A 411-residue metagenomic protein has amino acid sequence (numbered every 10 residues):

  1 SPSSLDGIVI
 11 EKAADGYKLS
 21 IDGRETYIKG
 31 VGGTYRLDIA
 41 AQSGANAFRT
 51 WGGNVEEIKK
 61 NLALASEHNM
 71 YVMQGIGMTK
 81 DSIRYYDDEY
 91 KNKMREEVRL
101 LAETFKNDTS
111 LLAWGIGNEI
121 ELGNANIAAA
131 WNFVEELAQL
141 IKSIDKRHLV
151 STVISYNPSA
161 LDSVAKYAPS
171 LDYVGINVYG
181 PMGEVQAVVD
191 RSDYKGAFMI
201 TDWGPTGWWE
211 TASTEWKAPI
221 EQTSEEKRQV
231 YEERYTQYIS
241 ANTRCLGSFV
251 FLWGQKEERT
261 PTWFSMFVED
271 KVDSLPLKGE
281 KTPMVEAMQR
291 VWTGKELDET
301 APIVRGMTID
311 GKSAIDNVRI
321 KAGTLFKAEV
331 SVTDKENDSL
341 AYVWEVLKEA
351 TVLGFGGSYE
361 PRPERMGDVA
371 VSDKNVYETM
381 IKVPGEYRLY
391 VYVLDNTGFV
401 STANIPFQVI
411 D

Functional and structural regions predicted by a protein language model:
E11-A14, L19-L171, E184, E349 (+2 more regions): Active-site mouth of glycoside hydrolases
A13-A14, I21, E25, S192-Y359 (+2 more regions): Substrate-binding clefts and catalytic carboxylate motifs of secreted carbohydrate-active enzymes
E135-D162, G175-Y179, G196-W208, L246-F251: Aromatic-lined carbohydrate-recognition surfaces of secreted/lumenal glycan-active proteins
Y156-A187, W208-A212, G254-T262: Substrate-binding cleft/loops of secretory-pathway carbohydrate-active enzymes
V371, Y377-V383, T397: Residue-level recognition of secondary-structure-to-loop junctions
G385-L389: Exposed beta-strand face motif in extracellular beta-rich ectodomains
F399-I405: Extracellular and select intracellular beta-sandwich modules with Ser/Thr-enriched, small-residue motifs on
